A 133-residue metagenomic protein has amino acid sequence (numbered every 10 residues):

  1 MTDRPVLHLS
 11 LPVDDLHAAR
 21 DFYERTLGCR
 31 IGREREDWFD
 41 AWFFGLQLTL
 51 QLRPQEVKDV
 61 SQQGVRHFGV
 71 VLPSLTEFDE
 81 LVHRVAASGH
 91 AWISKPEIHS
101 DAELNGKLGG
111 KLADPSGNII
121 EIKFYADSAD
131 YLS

Functional and structural regions predicted by a protein language model:
M1-H17, Q47, F68-V70, F124-S133: N-terminal beta-strand motif that seeds the catalytic metal site of vicinal oxygen chelate
T2-P5, S61-V65, L104: Short glycine-enriched loop/turn motifs at secondary-structure junctions
S10-T49, R53: Core segments of cupin and vicinal oxygen chelate
L16-H17, G69-S116: Vicinal oxygen chelate
R30-E36, E97-H99, F124-A129: Conserved catalytic-core motifs of GNAT/GCN5-like acyltransferases
E56-V60: Short, flexible, solvent-exposed loop/turn segments with mixed acidic/basic and small polar residues
